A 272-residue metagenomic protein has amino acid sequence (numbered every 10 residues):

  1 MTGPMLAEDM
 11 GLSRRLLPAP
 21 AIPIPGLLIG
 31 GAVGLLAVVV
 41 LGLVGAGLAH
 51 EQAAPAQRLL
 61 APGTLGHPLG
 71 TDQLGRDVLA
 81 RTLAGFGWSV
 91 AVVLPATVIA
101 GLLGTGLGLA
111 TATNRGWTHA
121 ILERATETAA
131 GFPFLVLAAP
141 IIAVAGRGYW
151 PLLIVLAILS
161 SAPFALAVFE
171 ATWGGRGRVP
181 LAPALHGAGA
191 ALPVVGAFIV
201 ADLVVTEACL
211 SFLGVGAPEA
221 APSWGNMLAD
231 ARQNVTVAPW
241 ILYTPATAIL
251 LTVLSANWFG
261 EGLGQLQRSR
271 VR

Functional and structural regions predicted by a protein language model:
T2-Q52, L122-A125: N-terminal signal-anchor/first transmembrane alpha helix
D9-I22, A53-T97, M227-T244: Periplasmic/extracellular loop-to-transmembrane helix junction in inner-membrane transport proteins
I29, V92, I99-I141, R270-R272: Cytoplasmic-entry segments and transmembrane alpha-helices of multi-pass inner-membrane transporters
P68-D72, T118, L122-G174: Generic hydrophobic transmembrane alpha-helix motif, especially the helices
G87-L103, L181-C209, A256: Transmembrane alpha-helices
R147-G148, L153-A157, L192-M227: Non-cytoplasmic
L159, W173, A190, G196-F198 (+1 more regions): C-terminal transmembrane helix and the adjacent membrane-cytosol boundary/short C-terminal tail of inner/organellar
A167-A190, Q265-Q267: Short cytoplasmic-facing helical segments at TM-TM junctions of multi-pass membrane proteins
